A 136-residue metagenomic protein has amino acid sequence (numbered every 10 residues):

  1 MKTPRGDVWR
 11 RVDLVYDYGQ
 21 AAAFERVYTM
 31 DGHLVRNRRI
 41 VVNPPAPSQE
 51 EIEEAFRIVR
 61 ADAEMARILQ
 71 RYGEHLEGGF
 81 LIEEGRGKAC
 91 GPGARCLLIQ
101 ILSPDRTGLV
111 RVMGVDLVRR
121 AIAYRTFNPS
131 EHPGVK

Functional and structural regions predicted by a protein language model:
M1, A46-G87: Short, non-transmembrane alpha-helical segments in secretory-pathway proteins
M1-M30, H75-V135: Exposed beta-strand-loop-beta-strand "reactive/processing" segments of non-cytosolic proteins
D31-N43: Acidic/histidine-rich, surface-exposed loop or edge segments in extracytoplasmic proteins
